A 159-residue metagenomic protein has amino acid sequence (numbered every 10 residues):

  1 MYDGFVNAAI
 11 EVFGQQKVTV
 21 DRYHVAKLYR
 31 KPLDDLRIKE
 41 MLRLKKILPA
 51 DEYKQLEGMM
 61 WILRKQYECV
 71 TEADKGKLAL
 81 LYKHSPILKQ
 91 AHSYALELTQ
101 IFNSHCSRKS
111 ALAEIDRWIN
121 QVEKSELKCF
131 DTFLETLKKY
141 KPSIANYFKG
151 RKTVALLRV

Functional and structural regions predicted by a protein language model:
Y2-T19, Y23-R30, K46-V159: Acidic/histidine-rich catalytic cores and adjacent linkers of DNA breakage/strand-transfer/modification proteins
K31-L42: Short, surface-exposed amphipathic charged segments that create phosphate/polyanion-binding patches used for binding
